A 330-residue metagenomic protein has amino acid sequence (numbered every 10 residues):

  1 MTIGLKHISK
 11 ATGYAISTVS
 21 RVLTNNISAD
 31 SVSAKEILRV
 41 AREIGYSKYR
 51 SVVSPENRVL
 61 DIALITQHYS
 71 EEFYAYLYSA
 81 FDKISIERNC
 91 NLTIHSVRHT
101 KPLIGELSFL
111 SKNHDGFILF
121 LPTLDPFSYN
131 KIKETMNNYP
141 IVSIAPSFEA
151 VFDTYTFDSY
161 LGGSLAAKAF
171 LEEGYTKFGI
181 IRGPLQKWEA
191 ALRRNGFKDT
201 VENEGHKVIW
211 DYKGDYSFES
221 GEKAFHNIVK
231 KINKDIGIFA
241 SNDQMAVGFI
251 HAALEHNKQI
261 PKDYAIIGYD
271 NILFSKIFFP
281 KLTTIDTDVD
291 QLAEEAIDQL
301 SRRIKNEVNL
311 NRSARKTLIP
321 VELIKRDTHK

Functional and structural regions predicted by a protein language model:
M1-E56: N-terminal helix-turn-helix DNA-binding module of bacterial transcription factors
I16-T18, S54-S70, K177-P184: Short beta-strand segments enriched in small/hydrophobic residues
N57-K168, K230: Alpha-helical recognition/docking segments in bacterial nutrient-uptake and carbohydrate-utilization systems
A63, H114-P122, G179-I181, Y212 (+2 more regions): Periplasmic-binding protein-like
T66-Y76, I94-K101, Y155-L165, I181-E202 (+5 more regions): Hinge/beta->alpha junction and helix N-cap segments in small-molecule ligand-binding domains
T176-K177, K207-I209, I260-A265: Short acidic capping loops at alpha-helix termini that bridge into adjacent secondary structure
K230-K330: Flexible loop/turn connectors
